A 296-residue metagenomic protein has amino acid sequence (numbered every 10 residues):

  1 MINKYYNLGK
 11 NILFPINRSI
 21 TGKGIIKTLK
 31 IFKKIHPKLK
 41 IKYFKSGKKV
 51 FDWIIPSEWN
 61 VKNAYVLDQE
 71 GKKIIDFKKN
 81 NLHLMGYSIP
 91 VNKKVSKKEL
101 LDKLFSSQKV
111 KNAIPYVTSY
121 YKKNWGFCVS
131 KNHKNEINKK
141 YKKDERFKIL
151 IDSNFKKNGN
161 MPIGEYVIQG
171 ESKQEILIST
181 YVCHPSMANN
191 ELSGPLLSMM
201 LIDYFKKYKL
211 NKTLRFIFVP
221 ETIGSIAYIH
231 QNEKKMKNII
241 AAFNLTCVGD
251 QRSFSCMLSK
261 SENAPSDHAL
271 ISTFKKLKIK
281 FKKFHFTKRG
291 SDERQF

Functional and structural regions predicted by a protein language model:
M1-Q295: N-terminal hydrophobic/helix-forming segments and targeting peptides
